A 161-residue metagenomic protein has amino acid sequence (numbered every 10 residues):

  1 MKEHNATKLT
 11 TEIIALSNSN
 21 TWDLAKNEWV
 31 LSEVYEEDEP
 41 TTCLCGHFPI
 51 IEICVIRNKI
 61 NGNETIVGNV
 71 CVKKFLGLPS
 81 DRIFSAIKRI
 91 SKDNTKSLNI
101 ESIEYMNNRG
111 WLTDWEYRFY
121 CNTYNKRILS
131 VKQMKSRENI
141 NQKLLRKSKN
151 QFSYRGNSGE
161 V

Functional and structural regions predicted by a protein language model:
M1-V161: Charged, low-complexity intrinsically disordered segments and flexible loops
